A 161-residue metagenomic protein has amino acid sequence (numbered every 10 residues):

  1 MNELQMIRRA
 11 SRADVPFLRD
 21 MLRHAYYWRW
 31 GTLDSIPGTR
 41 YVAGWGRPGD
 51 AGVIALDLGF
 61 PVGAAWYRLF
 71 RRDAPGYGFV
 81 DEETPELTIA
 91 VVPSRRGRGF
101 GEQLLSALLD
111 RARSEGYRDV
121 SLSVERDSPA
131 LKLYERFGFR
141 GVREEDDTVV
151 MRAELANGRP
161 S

Functional and structural regions predicted by a protein language model:
L4-D20: A short beta-loop-alpha structural element at the N-terminal edge of CoA-dependent acyl/N-acetyltransferase catalytic
R19-S35: Helix-loop element at the rim of GNAT/NAT acetyltransferase active sites that forms part of the acceptor-substrate
W30-L58: Active-site rim helix/loop that mediates acceptor-substrate recognition in acyltransferases
L56-I89: Conserved acyl-donor/pantetheine-binding loop and adjacent beta-alpha core of acyl/acetyltransferases and related
E86-G97, V124: A short, internal acetyl-CoA/4′-phosphopantetheine-binding micro-motif in the GNAT/acyltransferase core
G97-S114, E135-R136: Conserved acetyl-CoA-binding loop-helix of GNAT-fold acetyltransferases
A112-E125: Conserved GNAT acetyl-CoA-binding A-motif
E135-E145: Conserved acetyl-CoA-binding loop of GNAT-fold acetyltransferases
